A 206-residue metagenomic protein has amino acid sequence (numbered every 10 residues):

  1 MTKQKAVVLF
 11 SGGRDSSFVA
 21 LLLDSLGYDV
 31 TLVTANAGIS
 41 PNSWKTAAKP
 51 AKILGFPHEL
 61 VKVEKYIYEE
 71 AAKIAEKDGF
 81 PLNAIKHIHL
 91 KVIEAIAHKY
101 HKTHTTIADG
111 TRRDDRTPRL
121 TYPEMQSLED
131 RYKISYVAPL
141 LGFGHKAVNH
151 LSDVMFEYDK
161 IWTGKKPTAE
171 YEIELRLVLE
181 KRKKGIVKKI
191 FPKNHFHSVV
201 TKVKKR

Functional and structural regions predicted by a protein language model:
M1-R206: Nucleotide-activated chemistry modules centered on ATP-dependent adenylation/adenylyltransferase
